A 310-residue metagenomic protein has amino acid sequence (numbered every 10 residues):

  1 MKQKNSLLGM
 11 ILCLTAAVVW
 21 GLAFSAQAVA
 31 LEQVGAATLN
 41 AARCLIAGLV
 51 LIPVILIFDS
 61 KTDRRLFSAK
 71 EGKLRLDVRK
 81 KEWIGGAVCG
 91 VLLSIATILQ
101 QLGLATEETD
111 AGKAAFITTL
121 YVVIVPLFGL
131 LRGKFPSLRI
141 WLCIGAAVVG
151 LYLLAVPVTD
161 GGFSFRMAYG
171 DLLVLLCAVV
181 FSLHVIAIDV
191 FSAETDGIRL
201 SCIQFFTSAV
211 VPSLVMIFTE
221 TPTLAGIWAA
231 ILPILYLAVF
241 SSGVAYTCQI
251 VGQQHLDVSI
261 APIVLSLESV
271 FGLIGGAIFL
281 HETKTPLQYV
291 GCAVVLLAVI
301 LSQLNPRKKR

Functional and structural regions predicted by a protein language model:
M1-A42, A47, G90-V91, I95 (+3 more regions): Glycine-/small-residue-enriched transmembrane alpha-helix faces in small-molecule transporters and effluxers
K2, C44, L56-S60, A230-L232 (+1 more regions): C-terminal-most transmembrane helix of multi-pass membrane proteins
L7-L12, T38-F58, I84, V88 (+3 more regions): Hydrophobic alpha-helical transmembrane segments of multi-pass integral membrane proteins, especially transporters
A17, N40-A42, A114-L120, A187-A209 (+1 more regions): Helix-helix packing/entry segments at the starts of transmembrane helices
A23, F58-I117, L153, A238-L256: Specific transmembrane alpha-helical segments of multi-pass solute transporters/efflux pumps, especially DMT/EamA
A30, L39, R43, G103 (+7 more regions): Hydrophobic/aromatic residues within transmembrane alpha-helices of multi-pass small-molecule transporters
V50, V54-I55, Y121-G145, V270-V290: C-terminal transmembrane-helix exit sites in multi-pass transporters
L51, P136-V158, P212, S266 (+1 more regions): Hydrophobic transmembrane alpha-helices of multi-pass small-molecule transport proteins
